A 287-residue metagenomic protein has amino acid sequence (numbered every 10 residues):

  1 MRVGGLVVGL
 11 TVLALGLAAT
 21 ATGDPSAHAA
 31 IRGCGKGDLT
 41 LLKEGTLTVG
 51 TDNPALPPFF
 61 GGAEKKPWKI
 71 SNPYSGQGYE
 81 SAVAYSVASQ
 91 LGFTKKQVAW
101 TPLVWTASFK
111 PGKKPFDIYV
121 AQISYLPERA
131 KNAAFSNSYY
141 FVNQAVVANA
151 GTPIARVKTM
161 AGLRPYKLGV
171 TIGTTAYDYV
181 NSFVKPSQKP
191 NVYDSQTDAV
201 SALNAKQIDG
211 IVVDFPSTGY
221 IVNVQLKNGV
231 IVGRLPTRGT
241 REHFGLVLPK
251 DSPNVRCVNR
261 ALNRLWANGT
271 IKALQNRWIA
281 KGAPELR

Functional and structural regions predicted by a protein language model:
A27-G37, T175-N191, V230-V232, R260-R287: Ligand-binding clefts/hinges and TM-proximal coupling segments of bilobed small-molecule sensing domains
A30, S81-S86, Q90, T152 (+3 more regions): Extended ligand-binding regions for polar small-molecule ligands
A30-V120: Extracytoplasmic small-molecule ligand-binding "clamshell" domains of the periplasmic binding protein/Venus flytrap
V49, P54-L56, P73-L91, I123-P127 (+3 more regions): Bilobed "Venus flytrap"/periplasmic-binding protein-like clamshell domains and structurally analogous long
K96-G162: Acidic, polar ligand-binding/catalytic clefts
V98-K110, A155-R156, N191-A205, E242: Short helix-initiation/N-cap motifs at beta->coil->alpha
A107, I123-K131, Y179-S182, D209-T240: A ligand-binding cleft/hinge motif common to bilobed small-molecule-binding domains
Y140-A148, F215-P216, N223-N263, K281-R287: Periplasmic-binding protein-like
